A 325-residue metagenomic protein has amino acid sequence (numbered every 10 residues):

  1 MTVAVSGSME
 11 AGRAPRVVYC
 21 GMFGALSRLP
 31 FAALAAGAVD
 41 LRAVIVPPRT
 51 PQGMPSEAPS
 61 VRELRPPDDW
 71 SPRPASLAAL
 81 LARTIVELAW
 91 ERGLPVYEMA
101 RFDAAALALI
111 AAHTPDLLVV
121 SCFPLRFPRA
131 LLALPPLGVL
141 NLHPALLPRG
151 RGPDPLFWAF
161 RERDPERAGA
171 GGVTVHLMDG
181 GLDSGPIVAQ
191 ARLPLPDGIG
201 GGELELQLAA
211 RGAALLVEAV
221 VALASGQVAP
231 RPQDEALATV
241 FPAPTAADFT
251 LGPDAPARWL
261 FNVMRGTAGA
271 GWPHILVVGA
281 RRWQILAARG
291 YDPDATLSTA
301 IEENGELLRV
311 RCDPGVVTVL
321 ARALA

Functional and structural regions predicted by a protein language model:
M1-A270, R281, G290, N304 (+2 more regions): One-carbon transfer enzymes
I275-Y291: Short, structured protein-protein interaction patches enriched in aromatics and acidic/basic residues, typified by
A287-N304: A conserved acidic, glycine/proline-rich C-terminal tail/linker
